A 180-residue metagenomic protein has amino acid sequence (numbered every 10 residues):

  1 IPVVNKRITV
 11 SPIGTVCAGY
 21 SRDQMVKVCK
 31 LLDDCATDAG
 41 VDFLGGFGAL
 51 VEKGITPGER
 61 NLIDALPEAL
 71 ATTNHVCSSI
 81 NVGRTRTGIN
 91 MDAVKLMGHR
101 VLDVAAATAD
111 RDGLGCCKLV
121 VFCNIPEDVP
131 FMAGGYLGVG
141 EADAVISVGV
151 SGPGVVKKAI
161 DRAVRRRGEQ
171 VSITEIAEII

Functional and structural regions predicted by a protein language model:
I1-I180: Anaerobic metallocofactor- and corrinoid-dependent redox/one-carbon enzyme cores, especially those from methanogenesis
